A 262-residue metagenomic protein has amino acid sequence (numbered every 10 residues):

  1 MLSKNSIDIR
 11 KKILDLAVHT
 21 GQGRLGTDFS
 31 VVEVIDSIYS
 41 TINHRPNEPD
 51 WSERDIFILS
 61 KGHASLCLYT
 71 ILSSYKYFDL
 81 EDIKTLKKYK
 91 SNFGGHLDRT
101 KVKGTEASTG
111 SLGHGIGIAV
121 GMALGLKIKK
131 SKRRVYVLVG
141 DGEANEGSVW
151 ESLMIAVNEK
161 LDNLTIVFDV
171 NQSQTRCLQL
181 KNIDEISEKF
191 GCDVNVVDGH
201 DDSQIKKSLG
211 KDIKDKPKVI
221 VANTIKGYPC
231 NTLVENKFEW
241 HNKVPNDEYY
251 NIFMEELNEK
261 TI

Functional and structural regions predicted by a protein language model:
S6-Q22, F168-V170: N-terminal capping segment at the start of a domain
L16, G23, D28-N158: Cofactor-binding active-site loop characterized by glycine-rich and histidine/acidic residues
E33, H63-A64, N171-Q172, D201 (+1 more regions): Glycine-rich beta-alpha junction loops
D55-F57, R133-V137, L164, K214-T224: Generic beta-sheet signal
S131-K132, L178-S208, T261-I262: Conserved thiamine diphosphate
E146-N171, V219-A222: A short alpha/beta connector and helix-capping loop motif
E146-W150, T175-Q179, K207-S208, N231-L233: Short, well-ordered secondary-structure micro-motifs
D202-I262: Glycine/aspartate-rich loop-and-adjacent alpha/beta segment that forms the canonical ThDP
